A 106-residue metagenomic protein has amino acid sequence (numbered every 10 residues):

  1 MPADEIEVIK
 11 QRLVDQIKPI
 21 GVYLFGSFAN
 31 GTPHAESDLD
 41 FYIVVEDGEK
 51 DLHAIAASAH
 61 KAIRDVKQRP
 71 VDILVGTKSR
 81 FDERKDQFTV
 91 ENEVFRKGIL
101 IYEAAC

Functional and structural regions predicted by a protein language model:
M1-G21, A29-A35, V45-C106: Catalytic core of pol beta-like nucleotidyltransferases
D40-V44: Short, aliphatic-rich beta-strand segments
